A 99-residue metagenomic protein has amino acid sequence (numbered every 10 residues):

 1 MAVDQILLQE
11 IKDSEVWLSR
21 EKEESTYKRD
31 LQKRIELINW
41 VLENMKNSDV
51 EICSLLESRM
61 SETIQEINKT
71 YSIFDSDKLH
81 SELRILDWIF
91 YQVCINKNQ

Functional and structural regions predicted by a protein language model:
M1-E15, L31-R34, S48-I64: Short amphipathic alpha-helical heptad-repeat segments
M1-Q5, V93-Q99: Short intrinsically disordered terminal tails
W17-R29, K46-V50, E66-L79, I95-Q99: Charged, low-complexity interaction regions
K33, L37, N44, F74-W88 (+1 more regions): Alpha-helical oligomerization interfaces
S61-N68, Y91: Hydrophobic transmembrane alpha-helix bundles
